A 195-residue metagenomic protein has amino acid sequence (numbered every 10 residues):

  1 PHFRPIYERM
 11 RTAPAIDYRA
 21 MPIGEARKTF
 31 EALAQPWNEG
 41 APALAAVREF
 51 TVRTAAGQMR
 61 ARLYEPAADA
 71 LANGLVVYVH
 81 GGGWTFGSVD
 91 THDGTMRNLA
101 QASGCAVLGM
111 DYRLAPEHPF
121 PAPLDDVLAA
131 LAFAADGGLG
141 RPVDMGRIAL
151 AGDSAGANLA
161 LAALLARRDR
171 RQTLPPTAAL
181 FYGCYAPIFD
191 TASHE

Functional and structural regions predicted by a protein language model:
P1-L63: A glycine/proline-hinged amphipathic helix-loop "lid/cap" segment that gates access to hydrophobic ligand pockets
G57-R60, P66-L75: Proline/glycine-enriched tight loop/beta-turn segments at coil->beta junctions that connect or precede beta-strands
N73, H80-F86: Active-site glycine-rich loops that stabilize anionic/oxyanionic intermediates across multiple enzyme folds
D90-M110: Short amphipathic alpha-helix adjacent to the substrate-entry channel of hydrolases
H118-G140: Alpha/beta-hydrolase active-site loop
A135-A151, R170: Gly/Ser-rich "nucleophile elbow"/oxyanion-hole loop immediately N-terminal to the catalytic nucleophile in hydrolases
G152, G156, A160: Gly/Ala-rich beta-loop-alpha elbow adjacent to hydrolase catalytic centers
L165-E195: Hydrolase active-site cap/lid region
